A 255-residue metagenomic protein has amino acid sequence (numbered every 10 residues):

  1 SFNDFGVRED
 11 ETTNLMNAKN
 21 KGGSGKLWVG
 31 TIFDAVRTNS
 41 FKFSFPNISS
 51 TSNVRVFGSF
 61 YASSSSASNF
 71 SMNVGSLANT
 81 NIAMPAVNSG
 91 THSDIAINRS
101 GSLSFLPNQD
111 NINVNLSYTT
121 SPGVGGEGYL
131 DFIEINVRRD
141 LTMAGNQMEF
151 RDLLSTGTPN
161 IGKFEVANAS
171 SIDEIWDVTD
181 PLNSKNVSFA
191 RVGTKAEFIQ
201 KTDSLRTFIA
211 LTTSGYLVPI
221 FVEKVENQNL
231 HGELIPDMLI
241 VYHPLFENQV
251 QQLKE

Functional and structural regions predicted by a protein language model:
S1-N248, E255: Structured catalytic cores of large enzymes
